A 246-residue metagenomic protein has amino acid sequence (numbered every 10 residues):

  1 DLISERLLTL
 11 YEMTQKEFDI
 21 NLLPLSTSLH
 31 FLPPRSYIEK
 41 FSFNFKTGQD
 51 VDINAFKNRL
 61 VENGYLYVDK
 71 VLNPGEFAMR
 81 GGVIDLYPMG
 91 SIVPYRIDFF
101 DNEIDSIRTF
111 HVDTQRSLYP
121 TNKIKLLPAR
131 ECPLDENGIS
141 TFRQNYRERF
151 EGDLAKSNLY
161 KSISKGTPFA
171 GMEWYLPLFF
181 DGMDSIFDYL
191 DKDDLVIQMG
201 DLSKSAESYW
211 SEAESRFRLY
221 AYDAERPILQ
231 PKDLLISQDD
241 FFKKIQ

Functional and structural regions predicted by a protein language model:
D1-Q246: ASCE RecA-like P-loop NTPase motor cores that couple ATP hydrolysis to mechanical translocation on nucleic acids
